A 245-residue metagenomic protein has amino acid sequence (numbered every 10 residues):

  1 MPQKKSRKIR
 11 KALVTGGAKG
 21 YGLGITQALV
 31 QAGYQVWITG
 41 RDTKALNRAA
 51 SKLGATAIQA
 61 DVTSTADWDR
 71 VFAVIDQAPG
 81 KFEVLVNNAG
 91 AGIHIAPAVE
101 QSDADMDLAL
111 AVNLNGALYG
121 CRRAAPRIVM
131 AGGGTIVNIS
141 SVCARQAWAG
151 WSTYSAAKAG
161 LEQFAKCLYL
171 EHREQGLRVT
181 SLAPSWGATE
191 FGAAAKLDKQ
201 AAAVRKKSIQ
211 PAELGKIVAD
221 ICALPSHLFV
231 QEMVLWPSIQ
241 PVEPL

Functional and structural regions predicted by a protein language model:
A18-G20: Conserved glycine-rich cofactor-binding loop
A60-V71, D103: The beta1-alpha1 cofactor-binding region of Rossmann-like NAD(H)/NADP(H)-dependent oxidoreductases
A96-A98, S102-L110: Substrate-binding pocket helix/loop in short-chain dehydrogenase/reductase
C121, A157: Active-site helix of classical SDR
S141: Residue(s) in the substrate-gating loop at a strand-loop-helix junction that position the organic substrate next
Q146, C167-L177: Active-site-adjacent segment of SDR/Rossmann-fold oxidoreductases
E174-L177, S181-L182, A201-E243: C-terminal helical subdomain
